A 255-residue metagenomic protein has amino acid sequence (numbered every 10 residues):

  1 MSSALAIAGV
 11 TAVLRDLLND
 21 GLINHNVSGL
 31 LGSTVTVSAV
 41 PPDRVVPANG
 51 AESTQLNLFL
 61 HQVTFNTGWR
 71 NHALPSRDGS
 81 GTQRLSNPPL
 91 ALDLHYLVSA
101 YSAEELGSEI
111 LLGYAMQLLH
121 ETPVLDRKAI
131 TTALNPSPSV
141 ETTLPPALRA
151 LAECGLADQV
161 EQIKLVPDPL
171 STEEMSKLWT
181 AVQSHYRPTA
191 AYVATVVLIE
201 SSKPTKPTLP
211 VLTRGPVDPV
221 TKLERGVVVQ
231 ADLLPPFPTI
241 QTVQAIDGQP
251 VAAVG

Functional and structural regions predicted by a protein language model:
M1-L74, A150-V166, L170: Small/polar-rich, solvent-exposed N-terminal microdomains that initiate assembly or binding
S2-S3, S99-L106, L198: A generic structural motif
T54-A100: Active-site-adjacent structural patch at catalytic or cofactor/ligand-binding sites
N71-D78, S108-M116, I130-A133: "Short basic amphipathic alpha-helical interaction patches in structured regions
S86-S102, G113, P188-V196: Oligomerization/assembly interface segments of phage tail-like spikes and tubes
I110, E121-A191: Acidic-leaning, charged glycine-interspersed low-complexity segments
V196-L209: Ser/Thr/Pro-rich, low-complexity mucin-like regions that serve as glycosylated stalks/linkers or repetitive adhesive
K206-G255: Beta-strand/beta-sandwich contexts
